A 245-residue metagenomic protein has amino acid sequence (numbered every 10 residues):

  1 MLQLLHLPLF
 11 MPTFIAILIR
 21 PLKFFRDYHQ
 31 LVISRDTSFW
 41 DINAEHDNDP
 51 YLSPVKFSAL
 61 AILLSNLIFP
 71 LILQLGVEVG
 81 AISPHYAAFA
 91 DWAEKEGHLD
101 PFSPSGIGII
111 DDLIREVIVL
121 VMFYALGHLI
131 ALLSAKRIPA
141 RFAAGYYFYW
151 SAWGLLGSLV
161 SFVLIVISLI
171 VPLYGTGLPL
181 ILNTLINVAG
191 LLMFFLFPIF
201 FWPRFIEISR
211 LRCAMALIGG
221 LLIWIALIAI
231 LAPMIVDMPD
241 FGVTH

Functional and structural regions predicted by a protein language model:
M1-V79, S83-D100: N-terminal juxtamembrane cytosolic/stromal segments of multi-pass membrane proteins
Q30, A44-H46, P50-L52, G190 (+2 more regions): Low-complexity, compositionally biased segments
P50, V55, S103-L113: Long, leucine/valine-rich, helix-dominated scaffolding and oligomerization segments
G76-G106, I167-P179, I235-H245: Membrane-interface interhelical loops and short amphipathic "cap" helices that link adjacent transmembrane segments
G106, I110-I114, F123-F241: Hydrophobic alpha-helical transmembrane segments and adjacent short intramembrane/lumenal linkers of inner/organellar
